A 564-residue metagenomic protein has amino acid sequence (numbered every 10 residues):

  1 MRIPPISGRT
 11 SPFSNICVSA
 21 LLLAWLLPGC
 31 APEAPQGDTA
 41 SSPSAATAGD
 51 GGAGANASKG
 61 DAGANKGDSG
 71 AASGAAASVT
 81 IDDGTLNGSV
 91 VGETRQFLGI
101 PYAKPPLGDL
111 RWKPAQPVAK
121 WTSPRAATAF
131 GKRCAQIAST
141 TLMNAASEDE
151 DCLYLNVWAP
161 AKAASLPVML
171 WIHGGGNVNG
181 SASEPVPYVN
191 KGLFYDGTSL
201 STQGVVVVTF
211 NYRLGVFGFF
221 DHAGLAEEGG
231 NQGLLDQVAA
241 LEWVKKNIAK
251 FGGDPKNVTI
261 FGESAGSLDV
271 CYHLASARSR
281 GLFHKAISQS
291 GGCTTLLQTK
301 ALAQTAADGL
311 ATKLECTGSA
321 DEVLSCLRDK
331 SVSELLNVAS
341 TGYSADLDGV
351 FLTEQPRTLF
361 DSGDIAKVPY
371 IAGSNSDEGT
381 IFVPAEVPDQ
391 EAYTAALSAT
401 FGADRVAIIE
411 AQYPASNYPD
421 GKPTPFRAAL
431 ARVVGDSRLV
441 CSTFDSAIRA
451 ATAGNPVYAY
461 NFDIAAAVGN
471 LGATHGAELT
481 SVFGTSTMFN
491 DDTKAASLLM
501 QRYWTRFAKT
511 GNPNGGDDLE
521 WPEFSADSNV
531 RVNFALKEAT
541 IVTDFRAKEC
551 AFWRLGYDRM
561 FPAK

Functional and structural regions predicted by a protein language model:
M1-S14: N-terminal secretory signal peptides that target proteins for export/translocation
N15-G29: Bacterial N-terminal signal peptides
G29-A76: Ser/Thr-rich, Pro/Gly/Ala-heavy low-complexity intrinsically disordered linkers and tails of secreted extracellular
P32-Q36, G74-N231, N490-Y503, A508-E520 (+3 more regions): Non-catalytic accessory segments of hydrolases
D83, E150-Y154, P167, G204 (+7 more regions): Extracellular structured ligand-interaction cores
G92, S199, D236-A239, W243 (+15 more regions): Extracytoplasmic/secreted proteins, especially bacterial periplasmic and envelope-associated proteins
S139-S325, V350, T358-A385, T452 (+1 more regions): Serine-hydrolase-like catalytic core of hydrolytic proteins
D329-K494, Y503, T510: Substrate-gating cap/lid region and adjacent catalytic-acid/histidine neighborhood within extracellular/lumenal
